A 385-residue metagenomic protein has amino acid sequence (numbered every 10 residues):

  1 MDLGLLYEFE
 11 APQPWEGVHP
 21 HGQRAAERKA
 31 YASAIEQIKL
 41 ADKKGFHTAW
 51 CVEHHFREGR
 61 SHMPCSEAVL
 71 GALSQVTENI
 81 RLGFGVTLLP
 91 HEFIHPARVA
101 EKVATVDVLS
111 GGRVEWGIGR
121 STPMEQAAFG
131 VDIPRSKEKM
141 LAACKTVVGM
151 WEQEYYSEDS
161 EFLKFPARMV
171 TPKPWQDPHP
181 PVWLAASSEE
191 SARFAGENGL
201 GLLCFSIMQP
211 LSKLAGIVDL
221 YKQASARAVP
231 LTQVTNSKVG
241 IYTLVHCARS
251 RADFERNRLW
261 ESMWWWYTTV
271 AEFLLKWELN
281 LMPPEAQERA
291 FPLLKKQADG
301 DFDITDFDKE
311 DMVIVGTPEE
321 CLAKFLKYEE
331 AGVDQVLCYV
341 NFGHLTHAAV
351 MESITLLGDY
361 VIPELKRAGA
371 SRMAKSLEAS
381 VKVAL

Functional and structural regions predicted by a protein language model:
M1-G83, H179-P180, K375-L385: N-terminal beta1-alpha1-beta2 module of alpha/beta enzyme domains
M1-L3, F46-T48, T77-L82, L109-E115 (+6 more regions): Short, well-ordered coil/turn segments that N-cap beta-strands
D2-R28, L88-D159, G201-C204, M208-K213 (+2 more regions): Flexible, glycine-rich active-site loops centered on histidine and acidic residues that chelate a metal or position
Y7-F9, K137-V170, S212-V333, K366-L385: An alpha-helical appendage that flanks or caps ligand/catalytic pockets
E16-Y31, T87-A97, Q176-A186, V245-A248 (+1 more regions): Active-site mouth loops of central-metabolism enzymes
D42-K43, G71-E78, V103, D107-R113 (+3 more regions): Acidic (Asp/Glu)-rich catalytic clusters
G45, E53, L73, V106 (+8 more regions): Conserved, mostly hydrophobic/aromatic
T48-V69, L88-P90, T122, I207-Q209 (+1 more regions): Glycine-rich, proline-tolerant flexible connector loops at the mouths of alpha/beta enzymes
